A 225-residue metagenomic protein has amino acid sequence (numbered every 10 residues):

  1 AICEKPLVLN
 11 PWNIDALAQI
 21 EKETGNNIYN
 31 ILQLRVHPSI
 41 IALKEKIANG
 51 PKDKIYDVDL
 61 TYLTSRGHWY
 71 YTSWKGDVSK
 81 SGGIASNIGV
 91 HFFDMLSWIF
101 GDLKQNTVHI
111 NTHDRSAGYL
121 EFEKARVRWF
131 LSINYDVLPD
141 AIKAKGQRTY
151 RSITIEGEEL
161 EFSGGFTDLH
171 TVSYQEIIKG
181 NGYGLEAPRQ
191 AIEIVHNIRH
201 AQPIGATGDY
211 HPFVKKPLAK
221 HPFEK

Functional and structural regions predicted by a protein language model:
E4-P6: Short helix/strand-capping hinge loops at secondary-structure junctions that flank key functional elements
V8-H68: A contiguous active-site-proximal alpha/beta segment in oxidoreductase catalytic domains
A16, P38, A42-K46, M95 (+3 more regions): Alpha-helical elements of Rossmann-like donor-binding domains used by nucleotide-donor carbohydrate transfer enzymes
H68-L138, R189-E193: Rossmann-like dinucleotide-binding domain that binds NAD(P)(H)
S86, V90, T167, G182: Electropositive phosphate-/nucleotide-binding environments in soluble metabolic enzymes
S116-D168: C-terminal substrate-binding/catalytic lobe of Rossmann-fold NAD(P)-dependent oxidoreductases
R151-G157, H170-K179, Q190: An anion-binding loop in the catalytic cleft
Q175-K225: C-terminal helix-rich "cap/oligomerization" subdomain common to oxidoreductases
